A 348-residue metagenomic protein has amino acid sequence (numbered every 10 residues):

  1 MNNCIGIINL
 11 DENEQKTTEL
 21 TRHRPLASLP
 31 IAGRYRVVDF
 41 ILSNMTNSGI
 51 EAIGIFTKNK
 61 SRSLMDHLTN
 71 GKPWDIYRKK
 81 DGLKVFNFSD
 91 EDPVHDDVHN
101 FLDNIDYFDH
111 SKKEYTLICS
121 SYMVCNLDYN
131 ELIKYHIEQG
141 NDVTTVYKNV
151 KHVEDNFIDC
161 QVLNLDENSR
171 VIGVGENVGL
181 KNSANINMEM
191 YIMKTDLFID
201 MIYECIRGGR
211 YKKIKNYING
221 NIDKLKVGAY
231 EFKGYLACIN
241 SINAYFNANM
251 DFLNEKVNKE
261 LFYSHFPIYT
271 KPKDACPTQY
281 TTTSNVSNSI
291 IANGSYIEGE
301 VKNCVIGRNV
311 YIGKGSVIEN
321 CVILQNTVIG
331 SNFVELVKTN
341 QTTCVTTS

Functional and structural regions predicted by a protein language model:
M1-I7, D196, E204-S348: Left-handed beta-helix
M1-M250: Unchanged
